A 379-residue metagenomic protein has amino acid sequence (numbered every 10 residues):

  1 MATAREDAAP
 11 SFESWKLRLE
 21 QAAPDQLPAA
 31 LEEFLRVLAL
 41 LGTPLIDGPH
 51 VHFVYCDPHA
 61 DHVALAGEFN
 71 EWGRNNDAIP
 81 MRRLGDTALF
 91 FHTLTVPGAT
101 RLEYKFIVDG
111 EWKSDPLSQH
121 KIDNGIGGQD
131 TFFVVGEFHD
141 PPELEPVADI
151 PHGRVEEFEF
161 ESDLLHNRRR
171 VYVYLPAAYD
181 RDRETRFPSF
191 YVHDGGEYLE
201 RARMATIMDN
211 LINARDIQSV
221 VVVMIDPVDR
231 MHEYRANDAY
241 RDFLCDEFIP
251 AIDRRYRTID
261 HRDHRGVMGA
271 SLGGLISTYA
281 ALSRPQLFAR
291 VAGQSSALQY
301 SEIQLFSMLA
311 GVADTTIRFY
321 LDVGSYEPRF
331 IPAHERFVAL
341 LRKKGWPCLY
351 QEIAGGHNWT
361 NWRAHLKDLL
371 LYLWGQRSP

Functional and structural regions predicted by a protein language model:
A8-R18, D25-Q26, L31, E111-D149 (+3 more regions): Extended, polar beta-sheet/loop recognition surfaces of beta-rich domains that mediate binding to diverse ligands
T43-A99, I107-F138, D163: Aromatic-rich carbohydrate-binding modules that target alpha-glucans
Y172-L175, D182-G195: Short beta-strand element of the alpha/beta-hydrolase
A178-T185, H232-S271: Gly/Ser-rich "nucleophile elbow"/oxyanion-hole loop immediately N-terminal to the catalytic nucleophile in hydrolases
G195, P227, A292-E302, V323-E327: Active-site nucleophile loop of the alpha/beta-hydrolase fold
G196-E247: Active-site machinery of serine-nucleophile hydrolases
R203, R254, D260-D314: Primarily recognizes the serine-hydrolase "nucleophile elbow" in alpha/beta-hydrolase and SGNH/GDSL folds
Y320-D322, E327-P379: C-terminal catalytic histidine-bearing segment of alpha/beta-hydrolase fold enzymes
